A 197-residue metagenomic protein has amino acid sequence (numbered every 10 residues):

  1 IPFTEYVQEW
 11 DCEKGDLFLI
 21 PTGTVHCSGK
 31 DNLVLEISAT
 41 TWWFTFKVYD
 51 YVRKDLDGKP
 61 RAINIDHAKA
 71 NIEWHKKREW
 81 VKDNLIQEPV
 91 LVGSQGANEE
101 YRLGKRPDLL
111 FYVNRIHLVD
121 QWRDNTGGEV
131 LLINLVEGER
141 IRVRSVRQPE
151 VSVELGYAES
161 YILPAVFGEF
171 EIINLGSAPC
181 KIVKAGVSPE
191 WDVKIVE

Functional and structural regions predicted by a protein language model:
I1, D31, R115-P149, G156-A158: Glycine- and acidic-residue-biased ligand/ion/polar-headgroup-sensing regions
I1-Y51: Loop-centered beta-sheet repeat module
V7, T22-V25, Q87-V90, E99-G104 (+4 more regions): Generic recognition of flexible, low-complexity loop/linker segments
V7-L19, R144-F167: Short acidic-glycine-tyrosine-enriched beta hairpin
G23-W43, G156, A165-V193: Ligand-binding loop in jelly-roll beta-barrel domains
T45-R123, G127: C-terminal amphipathic alpha-helical segment
D108-V113, G128-V130, G138, E150 (+3 more regions): Active-site lining segments that contact anionic ligands and/or coordinate catalytic metals
